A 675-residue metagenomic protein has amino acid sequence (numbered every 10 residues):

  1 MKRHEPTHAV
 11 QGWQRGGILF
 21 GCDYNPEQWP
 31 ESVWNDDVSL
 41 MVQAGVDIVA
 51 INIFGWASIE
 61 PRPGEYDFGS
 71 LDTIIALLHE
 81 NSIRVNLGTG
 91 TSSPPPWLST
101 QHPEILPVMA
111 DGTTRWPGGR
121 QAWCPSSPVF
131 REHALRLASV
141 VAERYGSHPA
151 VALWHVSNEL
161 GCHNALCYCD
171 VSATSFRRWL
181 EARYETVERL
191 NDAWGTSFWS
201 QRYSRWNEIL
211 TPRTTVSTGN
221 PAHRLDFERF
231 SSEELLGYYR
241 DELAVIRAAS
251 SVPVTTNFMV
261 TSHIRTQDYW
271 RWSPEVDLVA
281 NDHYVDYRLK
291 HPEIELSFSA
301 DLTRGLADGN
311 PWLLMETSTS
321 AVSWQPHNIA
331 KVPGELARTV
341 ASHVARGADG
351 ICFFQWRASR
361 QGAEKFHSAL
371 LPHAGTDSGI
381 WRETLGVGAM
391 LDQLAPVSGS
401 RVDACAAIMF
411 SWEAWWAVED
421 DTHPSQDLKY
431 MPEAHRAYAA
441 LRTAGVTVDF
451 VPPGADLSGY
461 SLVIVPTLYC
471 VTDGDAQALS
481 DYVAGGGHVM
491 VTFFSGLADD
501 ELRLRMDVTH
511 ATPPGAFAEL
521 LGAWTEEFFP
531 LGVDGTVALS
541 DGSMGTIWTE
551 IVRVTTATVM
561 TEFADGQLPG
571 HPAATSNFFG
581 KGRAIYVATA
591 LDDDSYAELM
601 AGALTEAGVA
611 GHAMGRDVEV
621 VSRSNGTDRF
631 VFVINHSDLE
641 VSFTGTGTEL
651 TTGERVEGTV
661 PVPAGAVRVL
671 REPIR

Functional and structural regions predicted by a protein language model:
M1-A50, P61, A76-E80, R84 (+1 more regions): N-terminal carbohydrate-binding accessory modules
G16-I18, G45-D47, H79-V85, S147-A152 (+6 more regions): Short, well-ordered coil/turn segments that N-cap beta-strands
L19-E31, F54-G69, W116-L135, L160-N164 (+6 more regions): The substrate-binding groove and active-site-proximal loops of carbohydrate-active enzymes, especially glycoside
C22, M41, V49, L78 (+9 more regions): Conserved, mostly hydrophobic/aromatic
Q28-Q43, A134-V140, T261-W272, V332-V340: Short, acidic/polar
D36-Q43, A50-T114, A142, D241-A249 (+1 more regions): Aromatic-lined substrate-binding rim segments of carbohydrate-active enzymes
D111-L278, D282-L296: Polysaccharide-binding and catalytic clefts of secreted carbohydrate-active enzymes
I209, N281-R675: Carbohydrate-binding surfaces of carbohydrate-active enzymes
